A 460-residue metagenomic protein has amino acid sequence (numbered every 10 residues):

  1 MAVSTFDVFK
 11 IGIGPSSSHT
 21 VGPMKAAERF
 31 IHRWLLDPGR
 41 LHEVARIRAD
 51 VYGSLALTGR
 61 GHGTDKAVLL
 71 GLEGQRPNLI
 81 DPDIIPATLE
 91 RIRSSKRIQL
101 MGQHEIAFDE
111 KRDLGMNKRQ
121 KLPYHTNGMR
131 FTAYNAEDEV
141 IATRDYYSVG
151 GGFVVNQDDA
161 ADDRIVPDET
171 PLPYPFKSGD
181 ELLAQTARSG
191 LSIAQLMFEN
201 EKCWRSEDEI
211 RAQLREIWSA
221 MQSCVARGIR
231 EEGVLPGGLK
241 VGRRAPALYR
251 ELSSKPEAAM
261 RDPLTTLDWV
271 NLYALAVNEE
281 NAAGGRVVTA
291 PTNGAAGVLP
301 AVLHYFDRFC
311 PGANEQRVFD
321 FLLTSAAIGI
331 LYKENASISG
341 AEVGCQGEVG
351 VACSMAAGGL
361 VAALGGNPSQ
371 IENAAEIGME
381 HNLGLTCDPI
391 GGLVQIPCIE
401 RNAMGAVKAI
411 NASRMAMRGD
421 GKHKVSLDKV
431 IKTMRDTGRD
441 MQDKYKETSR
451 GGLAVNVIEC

Functional and structural regions predicted by a protein language model:
V3-V8, V21-M24, E28-R29, D37-Q103 (+6 more regions): Structured, active/binding-site neighborhoods that engage oxygen-rich ligands
F9-A27, A283-V302, V343-C353: Conserved phosphate/anionic-ligand binding catalytic regions in large, soluble enzymes, centered on
S18-L35, P300-G312, A357-G365: Alpha-helical support elements that line or immediately flank enzyme active sites and cofactor-binding pockets
A45-G59, R91-Q99, L322-E334, E376-P389 (+1 more regions): Short, mixed-charge aromatic SLiMs
P77-A258: C-terminal regulatory domains involved in ligand/effector binding and gene-expression control
R205-G344, G452-C460: Accessory "access/gating" subregions that flank catalytic or transport cores
G312-A313, T324, I330-A403, M415-K424: Hydrophobic alpha-helical bundle architecture
K424-C460: Extended hydrophobic packing segments that form well-structured cores
